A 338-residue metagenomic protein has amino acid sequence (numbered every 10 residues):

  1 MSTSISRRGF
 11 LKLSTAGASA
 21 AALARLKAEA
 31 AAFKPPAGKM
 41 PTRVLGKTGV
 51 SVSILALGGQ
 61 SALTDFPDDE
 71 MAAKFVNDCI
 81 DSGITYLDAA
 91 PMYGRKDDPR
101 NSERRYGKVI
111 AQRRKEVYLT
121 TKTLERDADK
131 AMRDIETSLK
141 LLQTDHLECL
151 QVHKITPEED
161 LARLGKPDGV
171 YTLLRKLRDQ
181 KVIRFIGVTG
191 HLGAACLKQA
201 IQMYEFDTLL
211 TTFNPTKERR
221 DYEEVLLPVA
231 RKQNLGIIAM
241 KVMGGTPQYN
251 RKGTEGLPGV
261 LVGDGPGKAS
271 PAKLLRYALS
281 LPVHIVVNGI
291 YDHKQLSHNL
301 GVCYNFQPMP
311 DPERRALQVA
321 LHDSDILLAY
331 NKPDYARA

Functional and structural regions predicted by a protein language model:
M1-A18: N-terminal secretory signal peptides and thylakoid transit peptides that target proteins across membranes
L13, G17, M203, E224-A338: Structured C-terminal cap/extension of enzyme domains
A24-L55: C-terminal segment of N-terminal export signals and the immediately downstream linker at the start of the mature
L45, L57, L87, Y106 (+5 more regions): Conserved, mostly hydrophobic/aromatic
K47-G49, G107-R114, L139-D145, I201-Q202: Acidic (Asp/Glu)-rich catalytic clusters
D88-K108, P157-E159: Glycine-rich, proline-tolerant flexible connector loops at the mouths of alpha/beta enzymes
E103-T120, Y171-K176: Alpha-helix-loop-beta-strand connector modules within alpha/beta enzyme cores
R126-P215, R219-D221, V225, R231-I238: Glycine/proline-rich, positively charged, aromatic-decorated active-site loop/lid region on the catalytic face
